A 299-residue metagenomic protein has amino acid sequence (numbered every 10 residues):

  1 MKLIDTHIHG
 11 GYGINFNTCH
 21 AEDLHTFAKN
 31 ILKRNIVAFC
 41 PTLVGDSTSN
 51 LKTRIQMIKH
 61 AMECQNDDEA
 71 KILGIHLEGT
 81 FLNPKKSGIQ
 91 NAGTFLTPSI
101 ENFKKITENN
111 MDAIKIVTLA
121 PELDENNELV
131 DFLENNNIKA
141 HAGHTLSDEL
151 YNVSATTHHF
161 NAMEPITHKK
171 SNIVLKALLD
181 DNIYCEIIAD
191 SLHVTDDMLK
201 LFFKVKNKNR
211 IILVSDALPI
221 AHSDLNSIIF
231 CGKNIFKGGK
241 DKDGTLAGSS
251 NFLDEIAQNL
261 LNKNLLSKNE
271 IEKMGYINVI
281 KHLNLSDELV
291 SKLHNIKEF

Functional and structural regions predicted by a protein language model:
K2-A21: Di-metal (Zn2+ and/or Mg2+/Mn2+) metal-binding site signature of metallo-dependent hydrolases with the MBL/beta-CASP
K2-I4, A140-A142, I211-V214: Residue-level marker for buried hydrophobic side chains located in beta-strands that build the well-ordered beta-sheet
H7, I31, L77, L133 (+4 more regions): Conserved, mostly hydrophobic/aromatic
I8-Y12, H25-R54, A70-N83, N110-E122 (+4 more regions): Divalent metal-dependent hydrolysis catalytic cores, especially in the metallo-beta-lactamase
S49-H60, G88: Metal-dependent catalytic neighborhoods of phosphoester/phosphodiester hydrolases
L77, P84-N172: Divalent metal-binding pocket/active-site signature
E149-E270, H282-S286: Active-site-adjacent C-terminal substructures of enzyme catalytic domains
K281, L285-F299: C-terminal cap of metal-dependent C-N hydrolases
